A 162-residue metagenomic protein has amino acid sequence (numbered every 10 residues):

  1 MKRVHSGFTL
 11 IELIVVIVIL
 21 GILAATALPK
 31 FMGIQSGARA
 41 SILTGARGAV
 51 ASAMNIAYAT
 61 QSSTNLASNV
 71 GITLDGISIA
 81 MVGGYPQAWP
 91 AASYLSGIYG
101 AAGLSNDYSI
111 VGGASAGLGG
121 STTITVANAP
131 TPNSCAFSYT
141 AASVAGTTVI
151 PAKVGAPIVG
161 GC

Functional and structural regions predicted by a protein language model:
M1, G7, A49, A57-Y58 (+1 more regions): Alpha-helix boundary/capping detector
M1-Q35: N-terminal single-pass transmembrane signal-anchor helix
S6, G37, G48, I77-I79 (+1 more regions): Short capping/connector residues at structural and topological boundaries
A24, L43, P132-N133: A broadly tuned, weak detector of single residues within folded domains
A38-N65: Membrane-proximal N-terminal amphipathic helix
A59-C162: Periplasmic/extracellular, small/polar-rich flexible segments of pilin-like filament-forming proteins
